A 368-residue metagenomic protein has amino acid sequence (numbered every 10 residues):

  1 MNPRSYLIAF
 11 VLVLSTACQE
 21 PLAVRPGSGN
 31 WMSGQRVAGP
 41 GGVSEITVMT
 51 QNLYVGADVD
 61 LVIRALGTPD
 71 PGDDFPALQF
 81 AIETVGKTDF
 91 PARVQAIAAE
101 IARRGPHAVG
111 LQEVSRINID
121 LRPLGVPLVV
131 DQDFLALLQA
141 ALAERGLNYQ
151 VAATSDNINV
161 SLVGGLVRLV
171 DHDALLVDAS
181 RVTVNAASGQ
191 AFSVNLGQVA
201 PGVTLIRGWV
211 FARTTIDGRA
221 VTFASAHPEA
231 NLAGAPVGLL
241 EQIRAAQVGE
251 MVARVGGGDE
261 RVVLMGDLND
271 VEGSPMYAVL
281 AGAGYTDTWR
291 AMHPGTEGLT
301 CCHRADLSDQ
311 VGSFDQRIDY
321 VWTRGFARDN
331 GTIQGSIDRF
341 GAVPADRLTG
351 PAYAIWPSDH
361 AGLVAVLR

Functional and structural regions predicted by a protein language model:
M1-L7: Bacterial N-terminal signal peptides that target proteins for export
L14-A17: C-terminal motif of bacterial Sec signal peptides marking the signal peptidase cleavage site
Q19-R36, R181-S188, A253-V263, L268-R368: Metal-dependent phosphoester-hydrolase catalytic domains
Q19-V163, A245-V248, V366-R368: N-terminal, active-site-proximal structural segment of metallo-dependent hydrolase catalytic domains
G29-W31, L142-A143, V151-V221, S225 (+2 more regions): A well-ordered secondary-structure block
I46-L53, R93, I97-L124, L176 (+6 more regions): Active-site beta-strand/loop signature of hydrolases that rely on acidic residues for catalysis
L53-A57, V114-N118, D156-V160, R181-V182 (+4 more regions): Solvent-exposed loop/turn segments at secondary-structure junctions within structured extracellular/periplasmic domains
F80-K87, Q190-P201, P228-E241: Surface-exposed cleft-lining segments at the edges of enzyme active sites
